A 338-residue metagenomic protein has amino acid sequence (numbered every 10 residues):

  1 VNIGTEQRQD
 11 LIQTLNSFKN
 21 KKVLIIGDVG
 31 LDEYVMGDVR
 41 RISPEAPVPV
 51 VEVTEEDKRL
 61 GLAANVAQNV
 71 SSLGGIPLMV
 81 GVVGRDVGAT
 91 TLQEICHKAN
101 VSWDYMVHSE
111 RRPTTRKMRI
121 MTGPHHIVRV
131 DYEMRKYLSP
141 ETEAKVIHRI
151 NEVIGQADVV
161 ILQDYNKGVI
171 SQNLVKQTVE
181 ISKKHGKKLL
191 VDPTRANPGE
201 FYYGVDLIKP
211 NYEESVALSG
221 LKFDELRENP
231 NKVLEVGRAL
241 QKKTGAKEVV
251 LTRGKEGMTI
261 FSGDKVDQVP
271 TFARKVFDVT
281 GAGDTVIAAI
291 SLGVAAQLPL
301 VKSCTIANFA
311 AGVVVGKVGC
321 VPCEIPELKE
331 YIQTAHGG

Functional and structural regions predicted by a protein language model:
V1-R40: Positively charged, low-complexity intrinsically disordered leader regions
N2-I12, P44, V48-R116, E330-Q333: Substrate-binding N-lobe of the ribokinase-like
F18, I154-G155, Y202: A short, aliphatic-rich alpha-helical micro-motif
V29, Y165, T285: Active-site metal-binding loops of divalent metal-dependent hydrolases
M106-R112, R119-I154: Conserved phosphate-binding/catalytic loop of the ribokinase/pfkB sugar-kinase fold
Q156-V169: Short acidic, glycine-rich surface-loop motifs adjacent to enzyme active sites
G168-V266: Conserved phosphate/ATP/ADP-binding segment of small-molecule kinases
K247-E248, F272-A335: Conserved post-catalytic alpha-helical subdomain immediately downstream of the catalytic base and nucleotide-binding
